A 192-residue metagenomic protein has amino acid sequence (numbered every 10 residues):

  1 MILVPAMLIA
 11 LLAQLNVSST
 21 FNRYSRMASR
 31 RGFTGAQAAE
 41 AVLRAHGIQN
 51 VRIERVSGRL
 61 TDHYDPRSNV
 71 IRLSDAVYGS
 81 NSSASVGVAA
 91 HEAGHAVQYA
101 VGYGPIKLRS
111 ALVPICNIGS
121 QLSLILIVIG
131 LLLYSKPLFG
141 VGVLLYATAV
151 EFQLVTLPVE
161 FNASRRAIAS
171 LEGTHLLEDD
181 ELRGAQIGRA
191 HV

Functional and structural regions predicted by a protein language model:
M1-T20, G130, K136-V143, A149-Q153 (+1 more regions): Hydrophobic alpha-helical transmembrane segments of small proteolipidic membrane proteins, enriched in energy-coupled
L15-G119, E151-R189: Polar-ligand-bearing catalytic/cofactor-coordination segments of membrane-embedded or membrane-tethered inner-membrane
V113-K136: Post-HExxH zinc-binding segment in Zn-dependent metallohydrolases
